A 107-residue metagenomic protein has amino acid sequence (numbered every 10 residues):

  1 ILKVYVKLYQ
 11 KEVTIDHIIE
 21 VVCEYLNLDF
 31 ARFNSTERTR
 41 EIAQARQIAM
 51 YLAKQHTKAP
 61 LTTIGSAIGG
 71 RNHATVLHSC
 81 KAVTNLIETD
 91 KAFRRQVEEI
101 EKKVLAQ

Functional and structural regions predicted by a protein language model:
I1-E20: Conserved C-terminal helix/linker of AAA+ ATPases
A31-Q107: Terminal-proximal interaction/regulatory segments of ATP-powered molecular machines
